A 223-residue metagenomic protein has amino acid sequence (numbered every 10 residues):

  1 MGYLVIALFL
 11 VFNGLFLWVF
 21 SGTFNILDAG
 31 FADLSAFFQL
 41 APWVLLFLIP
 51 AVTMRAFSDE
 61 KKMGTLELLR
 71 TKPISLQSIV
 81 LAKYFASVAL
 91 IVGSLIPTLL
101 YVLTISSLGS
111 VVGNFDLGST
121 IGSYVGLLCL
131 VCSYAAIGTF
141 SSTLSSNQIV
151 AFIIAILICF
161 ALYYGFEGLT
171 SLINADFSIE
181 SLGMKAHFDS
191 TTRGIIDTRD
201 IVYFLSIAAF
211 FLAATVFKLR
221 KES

Functional and structural regions predicted by a protein language model:
M1, S75-L76, F115-D116, N147-V150: Membrane-helix interface segments
M1-L8: Membrane-interface helix starts
G14-W18, D28-V44, A82, A86-S146: Secretory targeting signals
F20-S35, L144, A151-K218, S223: Terminal transmembrane helical anchor/hairpin motif
F37-D59: Long, hydrophobic alpha-helical segments
I49-T53, Y101, I137, A214-T215: Hydrophobic/aromatic residues in alpha-helical transmembrane segments
A56-A86: Helix-loop-helix units of permease transmembrane domains in multi-pass membrane transporters, especially ABC
